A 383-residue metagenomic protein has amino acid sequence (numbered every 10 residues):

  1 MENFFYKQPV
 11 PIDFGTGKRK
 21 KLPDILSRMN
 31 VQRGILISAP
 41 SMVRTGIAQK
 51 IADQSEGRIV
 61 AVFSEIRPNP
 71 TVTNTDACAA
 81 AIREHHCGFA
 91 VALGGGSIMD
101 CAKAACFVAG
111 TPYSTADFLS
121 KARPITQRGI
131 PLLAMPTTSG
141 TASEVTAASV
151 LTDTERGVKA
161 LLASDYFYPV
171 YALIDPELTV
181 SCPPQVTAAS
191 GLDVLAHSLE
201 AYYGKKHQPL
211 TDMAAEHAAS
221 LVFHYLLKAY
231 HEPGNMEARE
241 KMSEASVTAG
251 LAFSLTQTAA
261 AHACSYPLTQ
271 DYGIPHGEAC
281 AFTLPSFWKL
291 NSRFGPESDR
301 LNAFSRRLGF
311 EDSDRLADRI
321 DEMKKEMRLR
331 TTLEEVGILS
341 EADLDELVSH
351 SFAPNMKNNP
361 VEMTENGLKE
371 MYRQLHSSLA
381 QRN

Functional and structural regions predicted by a protein language model:
M1-F89, E334, N358: ATP/NTP phosphate-donor binding region
P11, R33-I35, A61, G88-V91 (+6 more regions): Structural motif
K50-G57, A81, V108, P267 (+3 more regions): Alpha-helical structural signal in soluble globular domains
T73-E177: Glycine/threonine-rich beta-strand-loop-alpha-helix active-site module that forms ligand/phosphate-binding
A148-T256, P360, N366: Carboxylate- and glycine-rich phosphate/diphosphate-binding segment that chelates Mg2+/Mn2+
A201-R319: Active-site segments that bind and position negatively charged phosphate/pyrophosphate groups
S305-N383: C-terminal charged capping/lid subdomain of soluble metabolic enzymes
